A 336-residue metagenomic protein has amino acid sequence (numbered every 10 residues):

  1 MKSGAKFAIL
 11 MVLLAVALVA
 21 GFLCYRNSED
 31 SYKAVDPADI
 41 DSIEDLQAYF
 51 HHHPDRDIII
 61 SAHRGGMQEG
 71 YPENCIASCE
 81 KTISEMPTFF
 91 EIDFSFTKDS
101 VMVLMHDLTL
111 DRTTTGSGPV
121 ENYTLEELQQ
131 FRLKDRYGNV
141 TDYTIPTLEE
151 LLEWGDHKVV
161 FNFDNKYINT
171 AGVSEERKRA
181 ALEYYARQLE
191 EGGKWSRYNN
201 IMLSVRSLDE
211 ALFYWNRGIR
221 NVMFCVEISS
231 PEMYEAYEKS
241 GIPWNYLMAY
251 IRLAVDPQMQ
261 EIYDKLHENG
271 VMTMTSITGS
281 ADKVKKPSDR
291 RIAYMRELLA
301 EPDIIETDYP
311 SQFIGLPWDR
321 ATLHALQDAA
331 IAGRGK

Functional and structural regions predicted by a protein language model:
G4-K336: Phosphate-group recognition and catalysis centered on beta-loop-alpha active-site segments
